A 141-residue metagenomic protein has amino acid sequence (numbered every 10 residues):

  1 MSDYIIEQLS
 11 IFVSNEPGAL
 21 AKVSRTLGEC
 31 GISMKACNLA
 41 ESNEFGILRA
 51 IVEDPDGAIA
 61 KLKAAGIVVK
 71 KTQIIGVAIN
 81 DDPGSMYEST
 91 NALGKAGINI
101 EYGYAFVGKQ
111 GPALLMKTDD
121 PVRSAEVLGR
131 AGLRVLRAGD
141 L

Functional and structural regions predicted by a protein language model:
M1-L141: A conserved regulatory-domain signal marking ACT and ACT-like small-molecule sensing domains and adjacent regulatory
